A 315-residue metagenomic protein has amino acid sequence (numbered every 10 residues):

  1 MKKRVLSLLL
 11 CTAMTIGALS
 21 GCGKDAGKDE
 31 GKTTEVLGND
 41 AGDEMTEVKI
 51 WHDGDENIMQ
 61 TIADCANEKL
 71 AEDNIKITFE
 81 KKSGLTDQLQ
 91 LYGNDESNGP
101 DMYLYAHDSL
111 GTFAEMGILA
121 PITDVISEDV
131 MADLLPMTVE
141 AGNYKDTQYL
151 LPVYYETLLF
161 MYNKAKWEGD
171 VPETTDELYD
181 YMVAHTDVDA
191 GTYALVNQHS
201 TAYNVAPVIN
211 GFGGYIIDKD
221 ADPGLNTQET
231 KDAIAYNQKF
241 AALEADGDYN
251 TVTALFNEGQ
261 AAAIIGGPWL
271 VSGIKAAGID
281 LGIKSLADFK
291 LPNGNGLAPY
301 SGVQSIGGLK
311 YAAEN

Functional and structural regions predicted by a protein language model:
R4-L8, C22-L110, L291-N293: Conserved N-terminal structural module of periplasmic/extracytoplasmic solute-binding proteins
G17-G21: C-terminal motif of bacterial Sec signal peptides marking the signal peptidase cleavage site
N39, H107-L159, D170, Y179 (+1 more regions): Hinge/lid segment of periplasmic solute-binding proteins
E68, D73-K76, A276-N315: Extracytoplasmic/periplasmic substrate-recognition and gating elements
E80-Q90, D108, D176-E177, A245-E258 (+1 more regions): Short helix-initiation/N-cap motifs at beta->coil->alpha
D101-L104, A262-G266, G282: Paired acidic/hydrophobic, glycine-rich loop segments that form the ligand-binding mouth/hinge of periplasmic-binding
T147-V153, L158, E177-P223, A261-A263: Extracytoplasmic/periplasmic solute-binding protein
M182, D220-Y249: Glycine-centered hinge/linker elements that transmit conformational signals in sensory and ligand-binding systems
